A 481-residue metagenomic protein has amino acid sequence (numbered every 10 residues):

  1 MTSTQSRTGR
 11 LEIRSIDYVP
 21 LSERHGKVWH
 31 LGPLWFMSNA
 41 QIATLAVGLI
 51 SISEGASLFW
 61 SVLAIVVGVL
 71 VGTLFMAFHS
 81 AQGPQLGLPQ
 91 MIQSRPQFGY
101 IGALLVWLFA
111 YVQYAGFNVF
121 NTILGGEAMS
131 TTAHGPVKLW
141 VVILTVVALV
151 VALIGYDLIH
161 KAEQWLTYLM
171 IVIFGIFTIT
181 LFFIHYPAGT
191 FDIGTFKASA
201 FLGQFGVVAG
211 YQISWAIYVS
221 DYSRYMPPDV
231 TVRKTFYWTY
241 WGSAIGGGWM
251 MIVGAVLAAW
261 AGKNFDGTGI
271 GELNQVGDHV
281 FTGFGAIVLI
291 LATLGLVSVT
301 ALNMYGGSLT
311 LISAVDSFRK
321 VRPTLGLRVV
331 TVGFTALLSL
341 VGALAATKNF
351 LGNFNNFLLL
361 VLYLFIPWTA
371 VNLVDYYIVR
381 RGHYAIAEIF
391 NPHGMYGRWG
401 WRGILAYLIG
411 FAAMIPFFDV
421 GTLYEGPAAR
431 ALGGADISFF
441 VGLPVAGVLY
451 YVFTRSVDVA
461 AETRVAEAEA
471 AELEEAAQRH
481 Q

Functional and structural regions predicted by a protein language model:
M1-L58, F201-G206, R224-K234, V457-Q481: Membrane-interface "cap" regions at the ends of multi-pass membrane proteins
G26-L45, T178-I184, I193-A259, T282-M304 (+1 more regions): Hydrophobic, membrane-embedded alpha-helices of multi-pass small-molecule transporters
Q41-T44, V67-F75, A110, Y114-V119 (+6 more regions): Selective recognition of specific alpha-helical transmembrane segments in multi-pass small-molecule
I52-L63, A128-V141, D157-L166, Q275-V276 (+6 more regions): Transmembrane helix-loop boundary segments of multi-pass membrane transporters
M91, R95, I123-W140, P227 (+2 more regions): Helix-loop-helix connectors at the membrane interface of multi-pass transporters/channels
G126, L139-L181, I193-F196, Y237-G242 (+1 more regions): Membrane-interface loop-to-helix entry segments
A314-K348, M395-M414: Loop-to-transmembrane helix boundary motifs in multi-pass membrane proteins
W368-L449: C-terminal membrane-solvent junction of multi-pass transporters and transport-like membrane proteins
